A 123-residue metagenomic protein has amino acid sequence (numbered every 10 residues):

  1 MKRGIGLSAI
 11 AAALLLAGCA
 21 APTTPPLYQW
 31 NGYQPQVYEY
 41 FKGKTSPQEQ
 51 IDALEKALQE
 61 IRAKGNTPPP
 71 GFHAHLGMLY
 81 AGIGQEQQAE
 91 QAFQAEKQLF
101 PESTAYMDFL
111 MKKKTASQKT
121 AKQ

Functional and structural regions predicted by a protein language model:
A13-Q36: Bacterial Sec signal peptide processing site at the extreme N-terminus
A20-P26, L58-N66: Flexible helix-coil transition and linker loops at the boundaries of alpha-helical arrays
H75-L76: Structural register within alpha-helical repeat arrays
